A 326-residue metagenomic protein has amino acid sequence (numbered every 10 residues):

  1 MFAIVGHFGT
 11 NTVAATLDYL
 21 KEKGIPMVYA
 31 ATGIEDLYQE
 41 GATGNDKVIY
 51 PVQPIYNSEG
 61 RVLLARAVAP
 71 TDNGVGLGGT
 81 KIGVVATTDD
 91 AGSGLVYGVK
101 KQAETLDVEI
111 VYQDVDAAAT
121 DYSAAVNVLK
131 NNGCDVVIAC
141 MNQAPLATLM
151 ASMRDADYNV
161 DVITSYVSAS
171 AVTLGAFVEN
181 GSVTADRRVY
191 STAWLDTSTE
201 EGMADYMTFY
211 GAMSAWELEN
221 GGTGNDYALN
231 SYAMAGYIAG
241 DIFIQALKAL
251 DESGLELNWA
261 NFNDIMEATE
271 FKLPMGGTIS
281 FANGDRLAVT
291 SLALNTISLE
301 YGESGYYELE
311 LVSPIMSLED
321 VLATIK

Functional and structural regions predicted by a protein language model:
M1-A3, N131-V136: Short acidic/histidine-rich motifs immediately flanking catalytic phosphotransfer sites in two-component signaling
F2-D114, D161-S191, T197: Extracytoplasmic ligand/sensor domains, especially the bilobed periplasmic-binding protein
T10-K23, V99, D121, V136-A156 (+1 more regions): Hydrophobic alpha-helical
D46, M153-Y237: Extracellular/periplasmic periplasmic-binding protein-like sensory domains
E59, L63, L95, N142-P145 (+2 more regions): Catalytic-loop motifs flanking and including active-site residues across diverse enzymes
G60-V62, V115-L129: Structural motif
G224-Y227, K248-D264: Short, charged, surface-exposed loops that flank catalytic or proteolytic processing sites
E270-K326: Solvent-exposed, acidic/polar segments of extracytosolic/periplasmic ligand-binding ectodomains
